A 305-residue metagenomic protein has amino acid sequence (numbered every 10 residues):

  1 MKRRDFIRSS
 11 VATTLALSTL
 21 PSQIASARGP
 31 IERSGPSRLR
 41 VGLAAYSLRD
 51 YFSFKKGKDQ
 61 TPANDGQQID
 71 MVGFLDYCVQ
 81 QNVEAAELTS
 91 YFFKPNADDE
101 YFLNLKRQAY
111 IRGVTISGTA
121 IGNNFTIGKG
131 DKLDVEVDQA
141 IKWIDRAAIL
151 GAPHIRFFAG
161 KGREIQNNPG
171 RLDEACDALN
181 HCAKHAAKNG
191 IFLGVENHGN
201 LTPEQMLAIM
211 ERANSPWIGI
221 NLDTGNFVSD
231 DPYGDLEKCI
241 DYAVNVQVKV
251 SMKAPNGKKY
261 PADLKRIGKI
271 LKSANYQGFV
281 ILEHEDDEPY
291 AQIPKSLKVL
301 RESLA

Functional and structural regions predicted by a protein language model:
K2-I149, G170, S215, D286-D287 (+1 more regions): N-terminal pre-domain/capping segments
L39-A45, A86-L88, I116-I121, I155-F157 (+4 more regions): Hydrophobic faces of well-ordered beta-strands that scaffold small-molecule active sites in alpha/beta enzyme cores
L43, C78, A109, A147 (+5 more regions): Conserved, mostly hydrophobic/aromatic
K55, A85-A86, C176-I270: Acidic/histidine-rich catalytic cores of soluble enzymes
V83, A147, A152, A243 (+1 more regions): A structural motif
T89-Y101, N124-D134, R163-N167, N197-E204 (+3 more regions): Acidic-and-aromatic substrate-binding clefts and catalytic sites of carbohydrate-active enzymes
E100-N104, L133-I141, N168-L179, P232-L236 (+1 more regions): Charged helix-capping and loop-helix junction motifs
A147-N168, N189-H198: Active-site groove signature of glycoside hydrolases
